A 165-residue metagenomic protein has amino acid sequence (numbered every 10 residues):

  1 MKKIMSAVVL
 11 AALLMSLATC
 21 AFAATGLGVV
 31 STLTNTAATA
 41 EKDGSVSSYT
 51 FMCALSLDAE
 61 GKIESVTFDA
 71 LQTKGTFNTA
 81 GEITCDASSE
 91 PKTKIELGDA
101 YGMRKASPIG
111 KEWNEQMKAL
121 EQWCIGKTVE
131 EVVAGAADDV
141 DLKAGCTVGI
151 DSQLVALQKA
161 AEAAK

Functional and structural regions predicted by a protein language model:
M1-K2, T93: Generic cytosolic/nucleocytoplasmic N-terminal low-complexity/intrinsically disordered segments
K3-F22: Sec-dependent N-terminal signal peptides of Gram-positive bacterial secreted proteins and lipoproteins
A24-K165: Active-site- and interface-proximal helix/loop "cap" or "latch" segments in soluble metabolic and energy-transducing
